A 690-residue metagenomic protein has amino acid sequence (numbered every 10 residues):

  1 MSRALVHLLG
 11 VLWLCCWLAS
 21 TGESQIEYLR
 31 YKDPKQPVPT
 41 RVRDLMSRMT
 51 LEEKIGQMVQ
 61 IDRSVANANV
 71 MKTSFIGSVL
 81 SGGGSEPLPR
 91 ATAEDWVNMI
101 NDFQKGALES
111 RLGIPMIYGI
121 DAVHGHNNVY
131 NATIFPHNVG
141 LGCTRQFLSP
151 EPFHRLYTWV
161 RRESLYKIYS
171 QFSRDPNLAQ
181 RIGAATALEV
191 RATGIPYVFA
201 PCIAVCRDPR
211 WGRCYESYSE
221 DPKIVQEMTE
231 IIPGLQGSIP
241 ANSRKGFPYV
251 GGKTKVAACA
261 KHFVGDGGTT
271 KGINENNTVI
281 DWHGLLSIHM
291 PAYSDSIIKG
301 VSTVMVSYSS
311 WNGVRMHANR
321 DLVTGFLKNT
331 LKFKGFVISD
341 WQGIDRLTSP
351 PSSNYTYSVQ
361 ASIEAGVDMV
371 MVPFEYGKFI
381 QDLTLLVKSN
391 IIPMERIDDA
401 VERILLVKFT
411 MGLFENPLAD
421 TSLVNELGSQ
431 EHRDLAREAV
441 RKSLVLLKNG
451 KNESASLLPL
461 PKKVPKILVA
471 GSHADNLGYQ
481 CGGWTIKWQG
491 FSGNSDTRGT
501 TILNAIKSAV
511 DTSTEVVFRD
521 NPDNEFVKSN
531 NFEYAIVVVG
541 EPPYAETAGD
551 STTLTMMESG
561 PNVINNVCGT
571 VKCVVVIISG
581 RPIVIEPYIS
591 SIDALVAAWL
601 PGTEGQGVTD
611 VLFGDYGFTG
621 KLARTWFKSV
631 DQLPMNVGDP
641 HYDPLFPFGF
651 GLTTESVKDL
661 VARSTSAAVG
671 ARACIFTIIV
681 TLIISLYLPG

Functional and structural regions predicted by a protein language model:
S2-L9, W13-R663: Glycoside hydrolase catalytic-domain context in secreted enzymes
A4-L9, R672-I678: Alpha-helical transmembrane segments
A439, T681-L682: Thiotemplate assembly-line natural product biosynthesis machinery
L660-F676: C-terminal GPI-anchoring signal of eukaryotic secretory precursors
S685-G690: C-terminal membrane-anchoring or membrane-association module
